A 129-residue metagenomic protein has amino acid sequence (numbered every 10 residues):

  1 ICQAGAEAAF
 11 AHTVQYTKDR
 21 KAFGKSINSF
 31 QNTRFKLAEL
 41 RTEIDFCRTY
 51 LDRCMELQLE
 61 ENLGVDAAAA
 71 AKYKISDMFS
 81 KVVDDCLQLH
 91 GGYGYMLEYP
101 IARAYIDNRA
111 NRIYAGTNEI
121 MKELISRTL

Functional and structural regions predicted by a protein language model:
I1-L129: Alpha-helical interface subdomain recognition
